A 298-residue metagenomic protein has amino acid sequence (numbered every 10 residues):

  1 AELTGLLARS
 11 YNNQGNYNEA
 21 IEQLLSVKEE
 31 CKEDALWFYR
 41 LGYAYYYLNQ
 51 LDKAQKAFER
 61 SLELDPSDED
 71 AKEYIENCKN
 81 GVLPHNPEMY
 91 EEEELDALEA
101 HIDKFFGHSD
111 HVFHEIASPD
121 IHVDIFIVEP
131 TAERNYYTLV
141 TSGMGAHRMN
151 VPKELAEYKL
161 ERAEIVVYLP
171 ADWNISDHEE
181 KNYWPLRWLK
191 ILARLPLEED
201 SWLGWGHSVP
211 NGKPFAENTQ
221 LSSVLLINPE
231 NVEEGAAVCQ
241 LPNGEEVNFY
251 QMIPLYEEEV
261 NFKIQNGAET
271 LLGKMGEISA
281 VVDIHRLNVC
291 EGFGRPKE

Functional and structural regions predicted by a protein language model:
A1-E2, D34-L36, D65-N77: Boundary/linker segments of alpha-helical solenoid repeat arrays
A1-R40: Alpha-helical adaptor scaffolds
N13, Y47, N77-L83: Register position in tetratricopeptide repeats
K28-E29, L62, E69: A conserved position within tetratricopeptide repeats
P84-N135, V140-E161, V166-E298: Acidic, proline/glycine-rich low-complexity IDRs
